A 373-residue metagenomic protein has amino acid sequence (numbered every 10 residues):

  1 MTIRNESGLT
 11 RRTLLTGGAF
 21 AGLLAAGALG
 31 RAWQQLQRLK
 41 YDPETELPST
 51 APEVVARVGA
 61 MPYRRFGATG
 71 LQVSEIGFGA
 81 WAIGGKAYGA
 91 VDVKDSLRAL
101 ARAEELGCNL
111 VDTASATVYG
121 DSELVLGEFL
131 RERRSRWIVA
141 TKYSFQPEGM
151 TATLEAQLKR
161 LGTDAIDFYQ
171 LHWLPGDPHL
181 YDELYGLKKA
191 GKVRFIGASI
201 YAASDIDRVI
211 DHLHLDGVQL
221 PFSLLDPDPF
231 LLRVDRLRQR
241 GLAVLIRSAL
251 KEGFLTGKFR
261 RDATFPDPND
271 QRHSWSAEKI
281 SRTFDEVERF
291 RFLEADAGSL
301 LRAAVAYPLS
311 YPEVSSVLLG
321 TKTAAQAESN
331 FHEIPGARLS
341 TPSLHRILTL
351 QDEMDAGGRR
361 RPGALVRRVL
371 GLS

Functional and structural regions predicted by a protein language model:
T2-W137: N-terminal binding-site loop/beta-alpha segment at the start of enzyme catalytic domains that lines or forms
R12, E53, A60, L174-M354 (+1 more regions): Beta/alpha (TIM)-barrel catalytic core signal, keyed to glycine-rich beta->alpha loops juxtaposed to Asp/Glu that bind
F66, F78, V111, L126 (+8 more regions): Conserved, mostly hydrophobic/aromatic
V73-I76, G107-N109, R134-W137, T163-D167 (+5 more regions): Short, well-ordered coil/turn segments that N-cap beta-strands
V91-R102, E148-R160, Y201-R208: Short, acidic/polar
L110-A116, A140-T141, D167-L171, R194-G197 (+2 more regions): Short catalytic-loop micro-motif centered on adjacent basic/acidic residues
A114-E123, S144-G149, W173-P178, S223-D228: Acidic-and-aromatic substrate-binding clefts and catalytic sites of carbohydrate-active enzymes
L161-G176: Active-site groove signature of glycoside hydrolases
